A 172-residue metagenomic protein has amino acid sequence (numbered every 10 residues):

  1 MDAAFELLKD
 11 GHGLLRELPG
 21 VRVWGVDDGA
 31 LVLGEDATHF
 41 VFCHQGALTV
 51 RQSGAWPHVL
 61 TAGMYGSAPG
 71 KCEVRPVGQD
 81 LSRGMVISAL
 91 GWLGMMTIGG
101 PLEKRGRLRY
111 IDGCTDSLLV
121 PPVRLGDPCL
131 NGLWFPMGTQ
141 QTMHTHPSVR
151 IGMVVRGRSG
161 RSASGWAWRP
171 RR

Functional and structural regions predicted by a protein language model:
M1-D28, A62, S67, E73-D127: A short, N-terminal "cap"/entry segment at the start of jelly-roll beta-barrel domains of the cupin/DSBH fold
A30-F42, V74-D80, P121-L125, Q141-V149: Short, low-complexity cationic-aromatic patches
L33-M64, T145, V149-R171: A short beta-strand-loop-beta hairpin characteristic of the jelly-roll/cupin
T38, T49, T61, P76 (+3 more regions): Residue-identity detector for threonine
V59-Q79, F135-G138, A163, R169-R172: Conserved metal-binding segment of the jelly-roll/cupin
G99-R161: Surface-exposed interaction/gating patches
